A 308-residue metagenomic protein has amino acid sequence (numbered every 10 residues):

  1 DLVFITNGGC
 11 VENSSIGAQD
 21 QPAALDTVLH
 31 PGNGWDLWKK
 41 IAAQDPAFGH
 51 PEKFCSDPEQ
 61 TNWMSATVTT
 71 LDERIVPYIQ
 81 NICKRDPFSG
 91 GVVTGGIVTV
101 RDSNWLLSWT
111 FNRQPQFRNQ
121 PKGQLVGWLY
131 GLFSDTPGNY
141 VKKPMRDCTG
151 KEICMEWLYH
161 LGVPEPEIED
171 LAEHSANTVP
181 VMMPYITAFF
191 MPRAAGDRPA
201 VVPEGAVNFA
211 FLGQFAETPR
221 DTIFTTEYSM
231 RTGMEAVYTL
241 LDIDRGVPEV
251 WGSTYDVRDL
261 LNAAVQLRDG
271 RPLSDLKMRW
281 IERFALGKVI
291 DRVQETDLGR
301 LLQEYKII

Functional and structural regions predicted by a protein language model:
L2-Y255: C-terminal segments that line or cap access tunnels to active or ligand-binding sites in enzymes and enzyme-associated
Y228, T239-R300: Active-site-proximal substrate-binding core of FAD-dependent oxidoreductases
G299-I308: Terminal low-complexity segments of carbohydrate-biosynthetic enzymes
